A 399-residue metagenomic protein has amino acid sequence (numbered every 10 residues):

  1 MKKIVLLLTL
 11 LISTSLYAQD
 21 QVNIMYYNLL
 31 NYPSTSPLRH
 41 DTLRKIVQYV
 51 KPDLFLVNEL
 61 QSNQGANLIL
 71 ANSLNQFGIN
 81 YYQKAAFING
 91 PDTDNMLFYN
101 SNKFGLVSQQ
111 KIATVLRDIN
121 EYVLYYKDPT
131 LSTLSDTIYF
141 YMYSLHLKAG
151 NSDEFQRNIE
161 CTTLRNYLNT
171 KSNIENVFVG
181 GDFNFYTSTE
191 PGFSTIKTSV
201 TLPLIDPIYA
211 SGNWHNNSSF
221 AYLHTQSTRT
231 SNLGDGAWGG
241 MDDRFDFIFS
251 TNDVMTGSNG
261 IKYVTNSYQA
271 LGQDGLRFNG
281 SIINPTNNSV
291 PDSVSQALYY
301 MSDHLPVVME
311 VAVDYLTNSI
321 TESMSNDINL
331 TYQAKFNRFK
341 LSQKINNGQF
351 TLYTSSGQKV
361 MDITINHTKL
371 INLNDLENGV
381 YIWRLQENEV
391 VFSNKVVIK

Functional and structural regions predicted by a protein language model:
M1-Q21, S319-T321, Q358, S393: Bacterial Sec-dependent N-terminal signal peptides
I4, S15, Y32, S101 (+10 more regions): Generic structural motif
L10, S15, Q226-S231, E322 (+1 more regions): N-terminal compositionally biased, intrinsically disordered segments and leader/signal-like regions
T14, N284-P285, E322, I382: Intrinsic disorder/low-complexity segments, especially N-terminal tails and targeting/processing regions
S15, K45, L131-S132, K340-L341 (+1 more regions): Short, flexible, glycine/charge-rich loop motifs used to bind or transfer phosphoryl groups or to couple energy/partner
Q19-L316: Divalent cation-coordinating acidic motifs and surrounding scaffolds that mediate Ca2+/Mg2+/Mn2+/Zn2+-dependent binding
I79-Y82, G105, T317-T331, K359: Short small/polar-residue motifs
S323-K399: C-terminal outer-membrane/trafficking sorting elements
